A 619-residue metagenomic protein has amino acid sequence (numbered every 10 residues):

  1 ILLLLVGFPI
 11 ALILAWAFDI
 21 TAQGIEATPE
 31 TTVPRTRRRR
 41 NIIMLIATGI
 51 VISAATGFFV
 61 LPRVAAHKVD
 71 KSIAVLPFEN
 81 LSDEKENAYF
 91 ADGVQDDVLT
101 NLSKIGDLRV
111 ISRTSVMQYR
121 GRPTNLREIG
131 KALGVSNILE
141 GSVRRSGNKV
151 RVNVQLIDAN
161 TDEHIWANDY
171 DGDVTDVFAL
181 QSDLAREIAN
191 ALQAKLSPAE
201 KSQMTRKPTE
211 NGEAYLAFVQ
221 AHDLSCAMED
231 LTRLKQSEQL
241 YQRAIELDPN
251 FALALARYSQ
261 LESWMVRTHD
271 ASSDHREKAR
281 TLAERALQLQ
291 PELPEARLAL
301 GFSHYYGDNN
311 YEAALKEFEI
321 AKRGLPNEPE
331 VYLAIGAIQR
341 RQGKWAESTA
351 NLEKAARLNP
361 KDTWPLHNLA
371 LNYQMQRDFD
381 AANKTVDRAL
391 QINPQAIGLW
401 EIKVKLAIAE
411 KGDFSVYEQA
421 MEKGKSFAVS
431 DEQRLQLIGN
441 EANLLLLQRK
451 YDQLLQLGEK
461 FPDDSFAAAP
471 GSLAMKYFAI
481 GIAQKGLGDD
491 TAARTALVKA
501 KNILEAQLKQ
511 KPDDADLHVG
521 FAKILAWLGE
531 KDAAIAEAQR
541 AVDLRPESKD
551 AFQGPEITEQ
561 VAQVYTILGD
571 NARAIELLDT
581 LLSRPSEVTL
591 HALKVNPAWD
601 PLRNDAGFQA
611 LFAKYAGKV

Functional and structural regions predicted by a protein language model:
I1-F59, E163: An N-terminal, helix-rich hydrophobic module
R40-G481, D489-A492, A496, I503-K509 (+5 more regions): Acidic, proline/glycine-rich low-complexity intrinsically disordered segments
V498, V542, L578-R584, A616: TPR/TPR-like (Sel1-like) alpha-helical repeat modules
K523-W527, A562, T566-I567, F608: C-terminal substrate/ligand-recognition segments
A538-T558: Generic long, charged, amphipathic alpha-helical segments
V561-D600: C-terminal structured "cap/appendage" subdomains that terminate the fold
A592-V619: Terminal, low-structured helical/coil segments at or just beyond the last alpha-helical repeat
